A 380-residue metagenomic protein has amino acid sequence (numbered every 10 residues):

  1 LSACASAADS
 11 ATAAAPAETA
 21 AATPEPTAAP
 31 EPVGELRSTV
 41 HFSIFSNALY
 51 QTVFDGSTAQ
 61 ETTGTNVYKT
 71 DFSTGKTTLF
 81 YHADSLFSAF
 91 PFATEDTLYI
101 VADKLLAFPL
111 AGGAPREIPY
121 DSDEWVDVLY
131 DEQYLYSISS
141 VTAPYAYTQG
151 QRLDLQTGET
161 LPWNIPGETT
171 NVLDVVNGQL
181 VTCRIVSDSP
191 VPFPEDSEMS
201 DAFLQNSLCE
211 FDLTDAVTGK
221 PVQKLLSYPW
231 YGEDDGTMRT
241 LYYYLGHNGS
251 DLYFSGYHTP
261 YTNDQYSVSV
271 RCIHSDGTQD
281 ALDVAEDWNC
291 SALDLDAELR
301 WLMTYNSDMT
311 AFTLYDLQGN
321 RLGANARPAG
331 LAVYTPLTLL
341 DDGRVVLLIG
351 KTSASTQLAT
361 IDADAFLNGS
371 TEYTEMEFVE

Functional and structural regions predicted by a protein language model:
S2-A3: C-terminal motif of bacterial Sec signal peptides marking the signal peptidase cleavage site
S6, P32, I100, S140 (+8 more regions): Detector for intrinsically disordered, low-structure N-terminal pre-sequences
A7-F54, T65-Y68: N-terminal, intrinsically disordered, polar/charged segments of Gram-positive cell-envelope systems that serve as
P30-E35, Q60-H82, K104-D121, A143-P166 (+4 more regions): Surface-exposed loop/turn elements that mediate protein-protein interactions on large endomembrane-trafficking
E35-F45, S85-E95, S122-E132, P166-G178 (+4 more regions): Repeated scaffold domains used in trafficking and secretory/extracellular systems, primarily beta-propellers
H41-E61, P91-A102, D131-A146, G178-P192 (+5 more regions): Short beta-strand elements that form the blades of beta-propeller/WD-repeat-like and other beta-sheet-rich scaffold
Y81-H82, A89-F92, A102-L105, L173 (+9 more regions): Extended low-polarity, hydrophobic cluster-rich segments
